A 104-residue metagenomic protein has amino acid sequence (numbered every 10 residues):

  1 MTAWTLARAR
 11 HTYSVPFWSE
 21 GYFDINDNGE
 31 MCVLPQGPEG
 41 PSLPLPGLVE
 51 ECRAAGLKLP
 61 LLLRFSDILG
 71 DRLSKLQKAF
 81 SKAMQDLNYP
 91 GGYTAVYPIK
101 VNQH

Functional and structural regions predicted by a protein language model:
M1-H104: A charged N-terminal "starter" segment
